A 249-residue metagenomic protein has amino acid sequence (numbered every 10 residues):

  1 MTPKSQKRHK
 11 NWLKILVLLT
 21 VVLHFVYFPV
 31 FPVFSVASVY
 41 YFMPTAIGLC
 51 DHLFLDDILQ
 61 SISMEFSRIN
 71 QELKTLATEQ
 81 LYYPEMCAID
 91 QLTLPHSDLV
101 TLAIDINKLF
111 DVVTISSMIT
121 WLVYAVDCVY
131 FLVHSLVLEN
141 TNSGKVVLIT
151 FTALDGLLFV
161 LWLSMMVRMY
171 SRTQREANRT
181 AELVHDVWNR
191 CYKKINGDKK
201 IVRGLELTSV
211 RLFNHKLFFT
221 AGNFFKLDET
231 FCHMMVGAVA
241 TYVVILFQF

Functional and structural regions predicted by a protein language model:
M1, V30, L59-I69, T173-E176 (+1 more regions): Juxtamembrane interfacial secondary-structure elements that flank transmembrane helices in multi-pass membrane proteins
M1-F54, S67, Q71-C87, C128-L158 (+1 more regions): Helix-loop-helix junctions within predominantly alpha-helical proteins
I15, M86-F249: Terminal membrane-anchoring module of integral membrane proteins
F28, G48-I62, F159-T173: Alpha-helical transmembrane segments
L53-Q60, M64, L76, V113 (+1 more regions): Transmembrane helical bundle of ABC transporter permease
